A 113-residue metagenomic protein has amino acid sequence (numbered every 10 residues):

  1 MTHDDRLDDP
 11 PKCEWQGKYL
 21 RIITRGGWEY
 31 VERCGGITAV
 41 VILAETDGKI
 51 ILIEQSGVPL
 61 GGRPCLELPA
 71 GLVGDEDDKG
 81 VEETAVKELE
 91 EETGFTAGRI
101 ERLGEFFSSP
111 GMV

Functional and structural regions predicted by a protein language model:
T2-H3: Short Lys/Arg-enriched alpha/beta "domain-start" segment
L7-T46, Q55: Acidic, metal-coordinating catalytic segment for phosphate/diphosphate chemistry, firing primarily on the Nudix
D9, G26-E29, L52, T84-V86 (+2 more regions): Generic preference for well-ordered secondary structure
C13-K18, R33-G35, V58-G61, D77 (+1 more regions): Acidic pyrophosphate-coordinating catalytic loop
R33-K87: Conserved Nudix-box catalytic region and its N-terminal flanking loop in Nudix hydrolases and closely related
G57-V58, E67, E90, G94-V113: Active-site segment of metal-dependent pyrophosphate-handling enzymes, primarily the Nudix hydrolase catalytic core
